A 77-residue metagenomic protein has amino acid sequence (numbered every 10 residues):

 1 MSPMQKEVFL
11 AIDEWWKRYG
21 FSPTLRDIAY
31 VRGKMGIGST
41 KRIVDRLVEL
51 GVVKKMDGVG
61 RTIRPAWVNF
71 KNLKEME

Functional and structural regions predicted by a protein language model:
S2-Q5, Y19, G58-E77: Short, cationic-aromatic polyanion-contact patches
M4-E7, G51-V52: Contiguous, function-dense segments enriched for cysteine-driven chemistry and partner/ligand-binding capacity
E7-E14: Pre-recognition alpha-helix immediately N-terminal to the DNA-recognition helix within helix-turn-helix or winged-helix
E14-G20: Short helix-capping/hinge SLiMs at alpha-helix to coil transitions
S22-K34: A short alpha-helical element within helix-turn-helix/winged-helix DNA-binding domains across DNA-binding proteins
S39-T40: Helix-turn-helix DNA-binding helix
V44-D45: Short, hydrophobic-biased segments on the C-terminal half of alpha helices that form "recognition helices"
V48-G58: A short, conserved structural fragment
